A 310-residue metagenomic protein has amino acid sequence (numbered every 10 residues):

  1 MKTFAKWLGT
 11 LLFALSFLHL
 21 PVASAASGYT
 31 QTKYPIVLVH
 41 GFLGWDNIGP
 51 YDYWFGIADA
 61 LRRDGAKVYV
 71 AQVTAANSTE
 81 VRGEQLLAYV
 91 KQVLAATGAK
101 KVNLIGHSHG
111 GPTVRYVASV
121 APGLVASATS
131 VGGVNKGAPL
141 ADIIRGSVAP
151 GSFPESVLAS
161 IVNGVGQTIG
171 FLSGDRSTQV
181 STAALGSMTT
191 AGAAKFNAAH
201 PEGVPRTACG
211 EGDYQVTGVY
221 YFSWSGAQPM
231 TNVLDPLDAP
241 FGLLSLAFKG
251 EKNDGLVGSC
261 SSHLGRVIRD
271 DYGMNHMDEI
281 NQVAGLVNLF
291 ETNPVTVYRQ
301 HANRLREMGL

Functional and structural regions predicted by a protein language model:
M1-G9: Bacterial N-terminal signal peptides that target proteins for export
L15-A23: C-terminal segment of classical bacterial N-terminal signal peptides
G28-V102, P150, L158: Active-site catalytic motif of lipid deacylating hydrolases and related acyltransferases
H40, V68, E84-A194, D254: Serine-dependent carboxylesterase/thioesterase catalytic core of lipase-like alpha/beta-hydrolase/SGNH enzymes
G41-W45, T74-S78, S108-P112, G133-G137 (+1 more regions): Solvent-exposed loop/turn segments at secondary-structure junctions within structured extracellular/periplasmic domains
P50, P139-I144, N232-D238: Short aromatic-enriched loop/helix-cap "lid" or pocket-rim segments at secondary-structure transitions that line
G192-G212: Active-site nucleophile elbow and catalytic-triad environment of alpha/beta-hydrolase enzymes
R206-L310: C-terminal catalytic-base region of ester-bond hydrolases, centering on the histidine of the charge-relay
